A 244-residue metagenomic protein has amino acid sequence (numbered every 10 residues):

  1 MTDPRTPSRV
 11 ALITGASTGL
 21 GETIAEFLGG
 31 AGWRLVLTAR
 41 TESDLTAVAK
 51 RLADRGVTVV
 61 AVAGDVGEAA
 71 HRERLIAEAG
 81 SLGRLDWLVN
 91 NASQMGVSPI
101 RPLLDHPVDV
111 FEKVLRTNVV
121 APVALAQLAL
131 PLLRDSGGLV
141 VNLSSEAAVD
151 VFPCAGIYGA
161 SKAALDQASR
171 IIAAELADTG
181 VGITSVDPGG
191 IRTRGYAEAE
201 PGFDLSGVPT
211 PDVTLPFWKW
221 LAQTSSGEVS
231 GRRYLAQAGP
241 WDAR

Functional and structural regions predicted by a protein language model:
S17-T18: Conserved glycine-rich cofactor-binding loop
A31-A47: Conserved glycine-rich Rossmann-like NAD(P)H-binding loop of the short-chain dehydrogenase/reductase
P99-L103, P107-E112: Substrate-binding pocket helix/loop in short-chain dehydrogenase/reductase
A126, S161: Active-site helix of classical SDR
P131, A173-E175: Alpha-helical segment proximal to the catalytic Tyr-Lys
S145: Residue(s) in the substrate-gating loop at a strand-loop-helix junction that position the organic substrate next
D178, S185-V186, T193, P201-R244: C-terminal helical subdomain
